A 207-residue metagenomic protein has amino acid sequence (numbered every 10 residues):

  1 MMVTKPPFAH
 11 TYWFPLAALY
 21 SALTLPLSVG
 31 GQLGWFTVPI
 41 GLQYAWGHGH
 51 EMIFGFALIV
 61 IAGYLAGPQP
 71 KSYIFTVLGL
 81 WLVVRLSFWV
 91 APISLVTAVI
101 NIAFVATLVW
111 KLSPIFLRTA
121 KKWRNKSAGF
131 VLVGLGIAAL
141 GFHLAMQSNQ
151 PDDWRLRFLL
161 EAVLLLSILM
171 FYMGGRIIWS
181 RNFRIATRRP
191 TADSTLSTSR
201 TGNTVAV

Functional and structural regions predicted by a protein language model:
M1-V207: Hydrophobic alpha-helical transmembrane segments of multi-pass integral membrane proteins
